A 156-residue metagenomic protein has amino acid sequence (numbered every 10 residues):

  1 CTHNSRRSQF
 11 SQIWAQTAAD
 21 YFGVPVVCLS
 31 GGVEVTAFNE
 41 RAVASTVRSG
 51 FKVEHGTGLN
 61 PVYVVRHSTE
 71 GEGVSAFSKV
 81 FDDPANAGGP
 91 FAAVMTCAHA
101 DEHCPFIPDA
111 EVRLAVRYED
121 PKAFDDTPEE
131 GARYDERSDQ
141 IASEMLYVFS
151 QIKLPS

Functional and structural regions predicted by a protein language model:
S5-S156: Short polar/charged helix/loop
